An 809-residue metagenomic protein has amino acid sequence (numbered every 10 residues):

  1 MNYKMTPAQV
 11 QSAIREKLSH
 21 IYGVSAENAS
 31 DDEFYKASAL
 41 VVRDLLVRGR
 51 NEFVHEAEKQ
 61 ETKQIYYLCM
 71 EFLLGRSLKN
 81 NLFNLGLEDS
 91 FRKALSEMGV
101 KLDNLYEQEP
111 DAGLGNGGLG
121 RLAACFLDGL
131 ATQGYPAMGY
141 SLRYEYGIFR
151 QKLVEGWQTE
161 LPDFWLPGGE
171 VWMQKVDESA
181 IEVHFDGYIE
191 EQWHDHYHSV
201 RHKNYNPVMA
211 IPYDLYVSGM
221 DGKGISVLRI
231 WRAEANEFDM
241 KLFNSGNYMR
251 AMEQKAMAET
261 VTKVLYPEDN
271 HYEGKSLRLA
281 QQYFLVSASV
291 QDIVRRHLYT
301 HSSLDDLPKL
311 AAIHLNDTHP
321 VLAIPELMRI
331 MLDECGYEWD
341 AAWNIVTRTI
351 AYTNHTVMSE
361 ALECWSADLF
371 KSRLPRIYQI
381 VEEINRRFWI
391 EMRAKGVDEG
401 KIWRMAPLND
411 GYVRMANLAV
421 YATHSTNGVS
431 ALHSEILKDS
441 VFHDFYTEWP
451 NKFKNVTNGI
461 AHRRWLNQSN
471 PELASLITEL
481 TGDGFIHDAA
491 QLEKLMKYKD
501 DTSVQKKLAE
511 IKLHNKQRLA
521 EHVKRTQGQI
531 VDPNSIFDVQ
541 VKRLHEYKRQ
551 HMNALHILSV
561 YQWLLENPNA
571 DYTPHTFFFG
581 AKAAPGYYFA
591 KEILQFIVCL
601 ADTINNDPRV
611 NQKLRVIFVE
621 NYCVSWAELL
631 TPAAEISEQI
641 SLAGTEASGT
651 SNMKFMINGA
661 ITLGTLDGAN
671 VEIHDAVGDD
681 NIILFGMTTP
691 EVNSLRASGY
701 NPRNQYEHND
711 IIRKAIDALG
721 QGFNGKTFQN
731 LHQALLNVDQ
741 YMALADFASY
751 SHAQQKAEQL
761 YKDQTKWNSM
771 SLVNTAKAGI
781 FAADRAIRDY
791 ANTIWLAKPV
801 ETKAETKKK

Functional and structural regions predicted by a protein language model:
M1-K809: A conserved ligand/cofactor-binding region detector
